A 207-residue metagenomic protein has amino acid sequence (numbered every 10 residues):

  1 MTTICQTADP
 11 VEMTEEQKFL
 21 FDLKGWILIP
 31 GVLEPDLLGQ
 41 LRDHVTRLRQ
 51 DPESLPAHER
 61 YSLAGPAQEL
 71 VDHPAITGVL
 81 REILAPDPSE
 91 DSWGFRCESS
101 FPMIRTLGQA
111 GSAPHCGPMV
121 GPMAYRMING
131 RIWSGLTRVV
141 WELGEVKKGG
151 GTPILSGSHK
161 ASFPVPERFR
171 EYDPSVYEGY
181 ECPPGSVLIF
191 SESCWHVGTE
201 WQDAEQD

Functional and structural regions predicted by a protein language model:
T2, T7-D9, M13-K24, L33-V187 (+1 more regions): Non-heme Fe(II) oxygenase catalytic core, chiefly the N-lobe of the double-stranded beta-helix
